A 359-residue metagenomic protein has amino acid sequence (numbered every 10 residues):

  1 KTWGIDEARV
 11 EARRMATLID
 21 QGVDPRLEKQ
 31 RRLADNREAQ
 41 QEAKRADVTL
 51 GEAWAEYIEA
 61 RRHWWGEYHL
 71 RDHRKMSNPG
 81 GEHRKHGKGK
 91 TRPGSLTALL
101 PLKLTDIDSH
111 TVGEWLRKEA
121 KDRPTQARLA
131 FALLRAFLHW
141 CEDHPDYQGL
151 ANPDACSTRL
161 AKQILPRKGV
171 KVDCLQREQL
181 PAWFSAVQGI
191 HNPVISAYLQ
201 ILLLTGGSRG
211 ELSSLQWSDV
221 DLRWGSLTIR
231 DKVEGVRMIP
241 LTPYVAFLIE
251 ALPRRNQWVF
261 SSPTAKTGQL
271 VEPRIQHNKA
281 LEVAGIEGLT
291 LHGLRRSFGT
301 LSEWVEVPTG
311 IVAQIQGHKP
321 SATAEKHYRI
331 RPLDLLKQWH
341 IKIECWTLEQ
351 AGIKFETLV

Functional and structural regions predicted by a protein language model:
T17, E38-D122, F137-H139, I164: Basic/aromatic-enriched alpha-helical hairpins
D20-N36, H86-P93, D106-I107, H139-R167 (+1 more regions): Short, charged hinge/linker segments at domain and secondary-structure junctions
E42-A46, A251-Q257, S262-T267, S321-T323 (+1 more regions): C-terminal secondary-structure termini that scaffold catalytic or DNA-interacting sites
A60-W65, E119-R135, D143-R209, S213-S214 (+4 more regions): Basic, Lys/Arg- and aromatic-enriched nucleic-acid-binding interface segment
D72, I107, V194-I201, E287-V305: Short basic/aromatic active-site micro-motif
V112, L134, L138, L212 (+3 more regions): Short, basic/aromatic-rich helical patch in the C-terminal catalytic core of site-specific tyrosine
C174-P181, W224, P240-E287: Active-site/catalytic core of tyrosine-dependent DNA strand-transfer enzymes
D219-S226, G288, V307-H327, E349-V359: Short, polar N-cap/turn motifs at the start of nucleic acid-interacting alpha helices
